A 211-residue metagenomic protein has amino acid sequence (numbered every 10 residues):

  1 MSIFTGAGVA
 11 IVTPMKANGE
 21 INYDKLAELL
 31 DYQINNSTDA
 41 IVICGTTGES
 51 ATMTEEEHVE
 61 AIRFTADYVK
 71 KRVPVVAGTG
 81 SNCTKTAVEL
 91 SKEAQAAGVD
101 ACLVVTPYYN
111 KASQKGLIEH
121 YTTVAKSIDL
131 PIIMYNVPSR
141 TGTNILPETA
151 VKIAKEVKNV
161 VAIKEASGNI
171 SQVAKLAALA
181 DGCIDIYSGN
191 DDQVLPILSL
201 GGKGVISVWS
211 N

Functional and structural regions predicted by a protein language model:
M1-S2, E28, Y32-Q33, V160 (+2 more regions): Mixed-charge, polar/low-complexity N-terminal
S2-V9, T13-G142, K152: Active-site beta->alpha loop and helix N-cap motifs at the rims of alpha/beta catalytic domains
K126-S127, R140-N211: Catalytic alpha/beta core domains of metabolic enzymes, predominantly
